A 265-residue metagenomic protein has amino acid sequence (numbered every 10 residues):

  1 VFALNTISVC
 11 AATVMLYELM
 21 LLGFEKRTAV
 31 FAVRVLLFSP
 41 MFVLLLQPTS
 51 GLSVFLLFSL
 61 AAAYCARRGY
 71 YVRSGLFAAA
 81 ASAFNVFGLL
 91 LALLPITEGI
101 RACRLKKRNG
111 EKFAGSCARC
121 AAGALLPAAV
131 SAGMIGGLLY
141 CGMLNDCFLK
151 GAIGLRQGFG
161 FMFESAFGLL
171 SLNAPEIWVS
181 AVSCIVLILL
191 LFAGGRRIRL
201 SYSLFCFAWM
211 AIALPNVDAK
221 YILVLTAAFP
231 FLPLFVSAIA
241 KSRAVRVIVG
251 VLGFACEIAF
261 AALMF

Functional and structural regions predicted by a protein language model:
A3-G23, L189: Transmembrane-helix motifs of polytopic, lipid-linked glycan transferases
N5, A29-P40, A78, S82: Short helix- or helix-capping micro-motifs that position conserved polar/aromatic residues at function-defining sites
I7-C10, L37, S53-Y64, F87-L91 (+1 more regions): Alpha-helical transmembrane segments of multi-pass membrane proteins
G23-R27, L60-R73: Membrane-interface transmembrane helices that cradle and orient dolichyl/undecaprenyl
L44-L52, K220: Short acidic/glycine- and proline-prone juxtamembrane loop motifs at membrane-interface regions of multi-pass membrane
C65-A80, F113-R119: Short hydrophobic alpha-helices at membrane interfaces in multi-pass membrane enzymes
A81, A92-L105, G115-L190, G194 (+2 more regions): Membrane-lumen/periplasm interface segments of specific transmembrane helices in polyprenyl phosphate-linked
G123-S131, A240-F265: Signature aromatic-anchored transmembrane alpha helix within multi-pass, membrane-resident enzymes that catalyze glycan
